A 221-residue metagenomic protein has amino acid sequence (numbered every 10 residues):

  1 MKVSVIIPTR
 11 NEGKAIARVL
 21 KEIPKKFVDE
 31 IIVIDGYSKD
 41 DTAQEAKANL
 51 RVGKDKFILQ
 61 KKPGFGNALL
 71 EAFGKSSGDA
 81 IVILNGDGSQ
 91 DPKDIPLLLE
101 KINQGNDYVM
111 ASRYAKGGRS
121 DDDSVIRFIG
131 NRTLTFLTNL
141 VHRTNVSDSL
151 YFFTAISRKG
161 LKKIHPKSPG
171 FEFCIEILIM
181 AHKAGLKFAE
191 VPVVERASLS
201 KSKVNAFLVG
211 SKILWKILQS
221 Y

Functional and structural regions predicted by a protein language model:
K2-S4, E30: Cell-envelope/extracellular polymer assembly enzymes that use nucleotide-activated donors
N11-K25: Short, well-formed alpha-helical segments that are part of the catalytic scaffolds of diverse glycosyltransferases
K14-R18, D40-N49: Acidic helix N-cap motif at the loop->helix transition within catalytic regions of sugar-transfer enzymes
D29-I32, A43-K75: Conserved donor nucleotide-binding strand/loop of the catalytic core
D35-Q44, G88: A conserved acidic beta->alpha catalytic loop
Q60-K75, K93-F171, A197-L218: Acceptor/aglycone-binding surface of glycosyltransferases and processive sugar-polymer synthases
I81: Short aromatic/hydrophobic "clamp" motif used to bind/position activated sugar donors
T144-N145, K167-P169, L178-E195: Catalytic donor-sugar/metal-binding loop of nucleotide-sugar-dependent glycosyltransferases
